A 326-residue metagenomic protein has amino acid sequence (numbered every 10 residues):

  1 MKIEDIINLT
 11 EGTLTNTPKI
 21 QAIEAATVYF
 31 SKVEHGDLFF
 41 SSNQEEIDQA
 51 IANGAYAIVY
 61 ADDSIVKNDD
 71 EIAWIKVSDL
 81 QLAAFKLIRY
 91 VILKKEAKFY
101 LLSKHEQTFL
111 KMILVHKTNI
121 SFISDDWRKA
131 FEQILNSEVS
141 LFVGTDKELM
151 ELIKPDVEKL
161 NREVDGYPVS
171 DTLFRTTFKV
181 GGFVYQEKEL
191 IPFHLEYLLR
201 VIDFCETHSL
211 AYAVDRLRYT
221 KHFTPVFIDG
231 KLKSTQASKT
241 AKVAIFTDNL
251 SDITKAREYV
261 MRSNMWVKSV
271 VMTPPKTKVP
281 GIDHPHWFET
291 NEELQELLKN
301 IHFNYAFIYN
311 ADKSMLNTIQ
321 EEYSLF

Functional and structural regions predicted by a protein language model:
M1, L82, E148, P192-R200: Conserved active-site and cofactor/substrate-binding residues in soluble primary-metabolism enzymes
M1-L87, P225-I228, T235-A237, T247-M265 (+1 more regions): N-terminal leader/targeting and accessory segments in enzymes
W74-K76, F99, N119-F122, V157-G166 (+1 more regions): Conserved beta-strand scaffold positions in the cores of enzyme catalytic domains, especially in NTP/NDP-utilizing
F85-R89, L198-E206, R257: Predominant activation on well-ordered alpha-helical scaffold segments within soluble catalytic domains
K86-K147, E189, G230-L232, K239-L250 (+2 more regions): Walker A (P-loop) phosphate-binding motif
Q107-K111, R175, K179-V184, T207-A213: Extended, compositionally biased accessory segments flanking or bridging domains
G144-Y185, E189, F223-G230, T235-K239: Extended acidic/charged loop-beta regions that coordinate divalent cations and stabilize anionic phosphate/carboxylate
E189-K221, F303-A311: A conserved, hydrophobic alpha-helical segment in the catalytic core of large ATP/adenylate-utilizing enzymes
